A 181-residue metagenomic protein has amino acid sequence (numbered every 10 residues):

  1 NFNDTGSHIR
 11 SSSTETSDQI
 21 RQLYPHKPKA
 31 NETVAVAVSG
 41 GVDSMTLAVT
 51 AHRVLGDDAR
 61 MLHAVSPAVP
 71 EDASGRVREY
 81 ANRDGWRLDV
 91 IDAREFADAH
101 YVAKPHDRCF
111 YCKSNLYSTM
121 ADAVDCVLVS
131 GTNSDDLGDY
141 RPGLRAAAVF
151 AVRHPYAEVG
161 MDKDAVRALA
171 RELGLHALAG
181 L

Functional and structural regions predicted by a protein language model:
T5-E172: ATP-dependent adenylation/nucleotidyltransferase module used to activate substrates
D72, G174-L181: Short, intrinsically disordered, charge-balanced linker/junction segments flanking boundaries in proteins
